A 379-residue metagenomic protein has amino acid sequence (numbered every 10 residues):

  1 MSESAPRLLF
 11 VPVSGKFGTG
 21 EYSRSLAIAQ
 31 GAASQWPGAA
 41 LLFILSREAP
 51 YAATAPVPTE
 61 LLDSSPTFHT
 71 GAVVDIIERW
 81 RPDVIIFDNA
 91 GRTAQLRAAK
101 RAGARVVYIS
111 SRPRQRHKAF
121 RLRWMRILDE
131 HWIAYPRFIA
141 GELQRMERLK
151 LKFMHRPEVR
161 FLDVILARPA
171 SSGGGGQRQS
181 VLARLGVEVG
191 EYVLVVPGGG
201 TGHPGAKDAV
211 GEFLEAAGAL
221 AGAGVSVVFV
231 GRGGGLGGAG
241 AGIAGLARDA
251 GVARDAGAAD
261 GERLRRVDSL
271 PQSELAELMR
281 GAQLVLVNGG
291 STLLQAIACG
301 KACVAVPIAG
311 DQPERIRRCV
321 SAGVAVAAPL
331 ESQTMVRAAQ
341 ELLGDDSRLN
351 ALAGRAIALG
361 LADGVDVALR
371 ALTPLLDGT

Functional and structural regions predicted by a protein language model:
V11-Q35, F43-K152: Active-site and donor-binding regions of nucleotide-sugar-utilizing enzymes
F87-D88, Q272-R315: A donor-sugar binding/catalytic signature common to diverse glycosyltransferases and related nucleotide-sugar
I127-Y192, P197-G199, R232-G233: A nucleotide-sugar donor-handling region in carbohydrate enzymes
G176-A282: Donor-nucleotide binding loops and adjacent catalytic segments primarily of GT-B fold Leloir glycosyltransferases
C303-V304, V320-P329, E341: A short acidic/histidine/glycine-rich donor-binding loop in glycosyltransferase catalytic cores
E331-R348: C-terminal "capping" alpha-helix adjacent to the active site of nucleotide-linked donor transferases in cell-envelope
R348-A362: A short, well-ordered alpha-helix in the C-terminal region of glycosyltransferases
L361-T379: C-terminal alpha-helical cap of glycosyltransferases
